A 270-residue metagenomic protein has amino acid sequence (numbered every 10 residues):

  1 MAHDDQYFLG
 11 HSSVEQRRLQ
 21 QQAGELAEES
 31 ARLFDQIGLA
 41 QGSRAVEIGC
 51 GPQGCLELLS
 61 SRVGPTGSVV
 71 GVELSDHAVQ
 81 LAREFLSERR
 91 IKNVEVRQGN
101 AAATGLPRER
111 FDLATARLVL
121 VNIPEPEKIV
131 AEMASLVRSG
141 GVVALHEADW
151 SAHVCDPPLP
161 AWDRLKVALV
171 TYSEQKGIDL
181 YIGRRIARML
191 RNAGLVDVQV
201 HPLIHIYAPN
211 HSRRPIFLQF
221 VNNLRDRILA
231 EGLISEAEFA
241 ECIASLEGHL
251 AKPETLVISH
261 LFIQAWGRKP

Functional and structural regions predicted by a protein language model:
D4-L26: Class I SAM-dependent methyltransferase Rossmann-like catalytic core, especially the SAM/SAH-binding loop
F8, V14-E15, Q199-V257: C-terminal helical/coil "lid" or tail adjacent to the Rossmann-like core of SAM-dependent
G24-R44, L58: Conserved alpha-helix/loop element of class I SAM-dependent methyltransferases that forms part of the SAM/SAH-binding
V46, P52-T104: Class I SAM-dependent methyltransferase SAM/SAH-binding core
T104-L113: A short acidic, Gly/Pro-enriched loop at the edge of an enzyme's catalytic core that lines a small-molecule cofactor
D112-E127: A short SAM/SAH-binding and catalytic strip from SAM-dependent methyltransferases
E127-V142: A short glycine-rich, Lys/Arg-flanked "PGG" loop and its adjoining helix->strand segment in the class I
A144-H211: Conserved catalytic/acceptor-binding region of the Class I
